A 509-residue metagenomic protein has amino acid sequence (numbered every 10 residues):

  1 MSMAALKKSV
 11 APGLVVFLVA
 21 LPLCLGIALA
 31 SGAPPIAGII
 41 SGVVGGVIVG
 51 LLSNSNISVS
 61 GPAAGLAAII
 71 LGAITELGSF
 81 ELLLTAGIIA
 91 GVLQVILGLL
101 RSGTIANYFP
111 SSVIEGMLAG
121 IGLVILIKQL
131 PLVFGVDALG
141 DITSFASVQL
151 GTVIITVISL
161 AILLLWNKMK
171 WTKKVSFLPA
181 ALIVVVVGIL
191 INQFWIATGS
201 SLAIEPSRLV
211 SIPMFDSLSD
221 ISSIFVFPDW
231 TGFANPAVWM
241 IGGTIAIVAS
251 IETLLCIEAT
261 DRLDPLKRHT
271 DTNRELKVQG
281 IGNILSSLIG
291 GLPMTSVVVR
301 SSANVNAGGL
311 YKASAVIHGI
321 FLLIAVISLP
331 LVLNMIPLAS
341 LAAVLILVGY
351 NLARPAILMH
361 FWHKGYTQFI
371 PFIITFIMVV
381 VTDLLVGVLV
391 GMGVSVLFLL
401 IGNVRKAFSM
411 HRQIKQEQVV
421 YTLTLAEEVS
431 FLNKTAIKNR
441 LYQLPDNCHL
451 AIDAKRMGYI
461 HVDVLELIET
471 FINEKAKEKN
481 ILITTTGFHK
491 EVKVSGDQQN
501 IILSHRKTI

Functional and structural regions predicted by a protein language model:
M1-G13, L77-K267, L331-V332, L338-V379 (+1 more regions): Core transmembrane helix bundle of multi-pass membrane transport proteins
S2, L6-L14, V19, L23-N56 (+1 more regions): Membrane-embedded helical hairpins/re-entrant loop segments and their flanking transmembrane helices within multi-pass
C24-G26, G46-L51, I69, A73 (+8 more regions): Alpha-helical transmembrane segments of multipass membrane proteins
G45, A64, A90, V124 (+5 more regions): Transmembrane alpha-helical core residues of multi-pass small-molecule transporters, especially secondary transporters
L51-G61, K168-V175, N306-K312, A356-K364: Membrane-helix interface "capping/anchor" motifs
L52, G65-G87: Membrane-embedded helix boundary and interhelical linker motif in transport proteins
G61, F80-F109, L118, H269-S340 (+1 more regions): Helix-loop-helix junctions within the multi-pass membrane cores of secondary transporters/permeases
N351-H505: The feature marks cytosolic C-terminal regulatory regions of anion transporters and related permeases
